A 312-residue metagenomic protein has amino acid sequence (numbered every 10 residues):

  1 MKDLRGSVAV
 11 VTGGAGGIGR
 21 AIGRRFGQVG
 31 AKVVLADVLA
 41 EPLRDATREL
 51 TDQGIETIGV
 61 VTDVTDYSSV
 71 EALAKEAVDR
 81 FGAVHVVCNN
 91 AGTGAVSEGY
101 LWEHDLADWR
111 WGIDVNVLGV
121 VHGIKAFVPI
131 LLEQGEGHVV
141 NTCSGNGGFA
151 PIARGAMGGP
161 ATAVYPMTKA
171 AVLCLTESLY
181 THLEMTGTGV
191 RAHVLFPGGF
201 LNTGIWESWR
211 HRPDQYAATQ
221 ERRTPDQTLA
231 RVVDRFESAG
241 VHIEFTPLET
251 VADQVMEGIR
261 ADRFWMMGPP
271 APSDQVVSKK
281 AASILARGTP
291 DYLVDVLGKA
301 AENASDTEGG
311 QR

Functional and structural regions predicted by a protein language model:
D3-V34: Canonical Rossmann dinucleotide-binding motif of NAD(H)/NADP(H)-dependent dehydrogenases/reductases, specifically
R5, Q53-E56, E76-N89, S97 (+1 more regions): A glycine-rich helix->loop->beta "capping" turn within Rossmann-like NAD(P)(H)-dependent oxidoreductase domains
V29-A46: Conserved glycine-rich Rossmann-like NAD(P)H-binding loop of the short-chain dehydrogenase/reductase
A40-E41, V61-A72, L106: The beta1-alpha1 cofactor-binding region of Rossmann-like NAD(H)/NADP(H)-dependent oxidoreductases
E98-L101, D105-R110, A161: Substrate-binding pocket helix/loop in short-chain dehydrogenase/reductase
V140-A171, E177, T181-M185, G199-F200 (+1 more regions): Catalytic loop of short-chain dehydrogenase/reductase
M185-P269: SDR active-site lid
